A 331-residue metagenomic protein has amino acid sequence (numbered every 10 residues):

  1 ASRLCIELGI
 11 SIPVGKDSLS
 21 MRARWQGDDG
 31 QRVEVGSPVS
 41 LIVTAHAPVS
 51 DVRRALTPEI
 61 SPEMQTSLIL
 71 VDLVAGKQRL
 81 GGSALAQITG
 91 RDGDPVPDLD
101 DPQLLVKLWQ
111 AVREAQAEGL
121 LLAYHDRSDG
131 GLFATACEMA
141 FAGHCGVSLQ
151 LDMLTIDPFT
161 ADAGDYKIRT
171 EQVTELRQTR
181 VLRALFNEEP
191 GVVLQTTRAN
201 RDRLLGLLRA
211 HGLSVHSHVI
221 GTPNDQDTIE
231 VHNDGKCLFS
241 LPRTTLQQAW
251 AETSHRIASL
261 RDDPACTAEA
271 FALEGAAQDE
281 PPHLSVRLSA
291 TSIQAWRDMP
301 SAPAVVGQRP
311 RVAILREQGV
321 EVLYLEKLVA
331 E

Functional and structural regions predicted by a protein language model:
A1-D17: A glycine-rich helix N-cap at a beta->alpha junction
S11, D17-E188, T197-R311, Q318-G319 (+1 more regions): Intein/HINT protein-splicing elements and their conserved insertion hotspots or analogous self-processing inserts
L194: Catalytic core of tubulin tyrosine ligase-like
E331: Conserved PLP-enzyme active-site core in the AAT-like
